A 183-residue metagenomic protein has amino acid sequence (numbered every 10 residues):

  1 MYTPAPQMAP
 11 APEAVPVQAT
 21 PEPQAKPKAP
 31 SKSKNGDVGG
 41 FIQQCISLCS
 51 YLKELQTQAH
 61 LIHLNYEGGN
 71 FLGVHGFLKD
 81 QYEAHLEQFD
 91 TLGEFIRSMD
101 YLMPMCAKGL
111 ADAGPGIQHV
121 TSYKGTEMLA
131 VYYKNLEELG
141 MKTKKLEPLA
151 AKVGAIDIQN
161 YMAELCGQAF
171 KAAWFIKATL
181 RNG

Functional and structural regions predicted by a protein language model:
T3-S33: Acidic, proline-/serine-/threonine-rich low-complexity intrinsically disordered repeat tracts
K32-S47: Short, charged, low-complexity amphipathic alpha-helix
Q44, L48, L55, V74-F77 (+4 more regions): General structural feature for long, well-ordered alpha-helical segments within catalytic domains of soluble enzymes
Q44-C45, A111-E164: Acidic/histidine-rich alpha-helical segments that form the ligand environment of transition-metal centers
C49, Q56-A59, H63, F89 (+4 more regions): A structural signal for well-ordered alpha-helices, especially hydrophobic packing surfaces of coiled-coils
E54-D80, K142, L146-D157: Helix-loop segments that flank and shape redox-cofactor active sites
L72-G109: Conserved alpha-helical segments that form or flank metal/cofactor-binding pockets of metalloenzymes
